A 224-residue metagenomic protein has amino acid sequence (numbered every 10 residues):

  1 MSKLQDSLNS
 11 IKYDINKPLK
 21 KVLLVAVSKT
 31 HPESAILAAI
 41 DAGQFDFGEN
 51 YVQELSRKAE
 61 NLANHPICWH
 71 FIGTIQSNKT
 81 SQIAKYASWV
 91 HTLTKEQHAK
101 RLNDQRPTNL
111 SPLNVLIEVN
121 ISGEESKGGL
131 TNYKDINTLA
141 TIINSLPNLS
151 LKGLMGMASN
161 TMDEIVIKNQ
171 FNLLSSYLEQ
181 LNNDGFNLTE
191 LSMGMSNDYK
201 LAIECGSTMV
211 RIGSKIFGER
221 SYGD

Functional and structural regions predicted by a protein language model:
M1-N197, I203-C205: Conserved alpha/beta-domain cores
G48, V210-R211: Paired acidic/hydrophobic, glycine-rich loop segments that form the ligand-binding mouth/hinge of periplasmic-binding
N183, L201-E204, R211, I216-G223: Expand to "…catalyze enediolate/carbanion chemistry for C-C bond making/breaking, isomerization, decarboxylation
